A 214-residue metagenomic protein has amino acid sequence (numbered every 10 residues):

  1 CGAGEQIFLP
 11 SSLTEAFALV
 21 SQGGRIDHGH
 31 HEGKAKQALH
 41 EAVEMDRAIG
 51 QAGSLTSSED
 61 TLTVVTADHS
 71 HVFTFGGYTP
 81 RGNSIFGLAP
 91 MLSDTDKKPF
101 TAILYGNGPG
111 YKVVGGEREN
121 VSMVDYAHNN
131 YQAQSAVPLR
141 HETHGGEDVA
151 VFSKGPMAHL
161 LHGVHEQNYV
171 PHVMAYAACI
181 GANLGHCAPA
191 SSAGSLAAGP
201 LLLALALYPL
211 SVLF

Functional and structural regions predicted by a protein language model:
C1-A188: A post-motif C-terminal structural segment
A182-L202: C-terminal GPI-anchoring signal of eukaryotic secretory precursors
P209-F214: C-terminal membrane-anchoring or membrane-association module
